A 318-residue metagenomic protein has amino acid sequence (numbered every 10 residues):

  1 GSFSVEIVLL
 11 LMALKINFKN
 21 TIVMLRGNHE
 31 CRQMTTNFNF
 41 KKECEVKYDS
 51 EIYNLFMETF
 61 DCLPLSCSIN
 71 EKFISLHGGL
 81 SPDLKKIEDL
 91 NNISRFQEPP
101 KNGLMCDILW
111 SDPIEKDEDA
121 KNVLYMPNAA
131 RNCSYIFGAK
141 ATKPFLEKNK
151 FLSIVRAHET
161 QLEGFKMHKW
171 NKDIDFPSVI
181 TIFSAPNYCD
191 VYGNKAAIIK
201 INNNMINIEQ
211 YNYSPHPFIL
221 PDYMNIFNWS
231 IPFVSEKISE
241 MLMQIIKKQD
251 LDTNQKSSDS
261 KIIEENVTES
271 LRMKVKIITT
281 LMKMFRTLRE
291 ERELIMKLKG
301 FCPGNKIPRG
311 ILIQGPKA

Functional and structural regions predicted by a protein language model:
G1-A318: Feature recognizes metal-dependent phosphohydrolase scaffolds
